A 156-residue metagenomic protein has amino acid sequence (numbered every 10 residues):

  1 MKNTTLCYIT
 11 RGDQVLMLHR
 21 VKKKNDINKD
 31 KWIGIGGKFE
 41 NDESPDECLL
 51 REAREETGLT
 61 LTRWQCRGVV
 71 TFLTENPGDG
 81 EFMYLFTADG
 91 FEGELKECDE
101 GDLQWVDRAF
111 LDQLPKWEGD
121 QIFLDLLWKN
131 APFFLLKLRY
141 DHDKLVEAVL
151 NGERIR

Functional and structural regions predicted by a protein language model:
M1-M17, K38: Conserved N-terminal beta-strand and adjoining loop/helix that marks the start of the Nudix/MutT-like hydrolase domain
N3-T5, D13, E81, G101 (+1 more regions): Change "...and in nucleic-acid phosphodiester-cleaving endonucleases..." to "...and in nucleic-acid processing enzymes
L16-M17, K24-I27: Short N-terminal binding/cap micro-motifs at the start of the first secondary-structure element
D26-D30, G80: A conserved beta-turn-beta hairpin within the catalytic core of GNAT-like acetyltransferases that forms part
K29-I33, S44: Short, surface-exposed acidic-centric catalytic microdomains
F39-T62, F72-L127, A148-R156: Unchanged
G68: Catalytic phosphate/metal-binding cores of nucleic-acid and nucleotide-processing enzymes, i.e., regions that mediate
F133-R156: Acidic/histidine-enriched, glycine/proline-rich intrinsically disordered or flexible terminal extensions
